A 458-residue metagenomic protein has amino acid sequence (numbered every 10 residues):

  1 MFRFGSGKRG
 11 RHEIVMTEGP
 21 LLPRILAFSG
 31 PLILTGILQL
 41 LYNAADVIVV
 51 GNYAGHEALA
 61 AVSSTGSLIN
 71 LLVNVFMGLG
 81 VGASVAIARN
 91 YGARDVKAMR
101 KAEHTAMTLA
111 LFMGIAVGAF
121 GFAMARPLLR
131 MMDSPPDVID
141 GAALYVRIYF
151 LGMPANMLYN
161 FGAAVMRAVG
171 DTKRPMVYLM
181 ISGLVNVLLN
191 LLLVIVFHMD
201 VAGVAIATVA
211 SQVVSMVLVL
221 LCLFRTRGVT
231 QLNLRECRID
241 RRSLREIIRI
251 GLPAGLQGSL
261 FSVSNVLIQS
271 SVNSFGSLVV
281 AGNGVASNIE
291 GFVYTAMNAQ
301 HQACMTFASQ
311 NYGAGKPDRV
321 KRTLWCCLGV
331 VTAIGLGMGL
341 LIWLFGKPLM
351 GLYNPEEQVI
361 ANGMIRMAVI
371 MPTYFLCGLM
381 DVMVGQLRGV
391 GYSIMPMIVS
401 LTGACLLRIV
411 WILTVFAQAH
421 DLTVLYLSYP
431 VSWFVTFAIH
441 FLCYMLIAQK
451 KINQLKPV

Functional and structural regions predicted by a protein language model:
M1-S29, I87-G152, V196-L252, A308-T373 (+1 more regions): Short alpha-helical transmembrane segments in multi-pass integral membrane proteins
E18, L22-L41, A45, L68-V75 (+6 more regions): Residue-level signal for short hydrophobic patches within transmembrane helices of multi-pass membrane transporters
A27-D46, I148, Y159, S182 (+4 more regions): Transmembrane helical elements of multi-pass membrane transporters/channels
L32, G36, I48, V85 (+16 more regions): Transmembrane alpha-helix boundary and packing residues in multipass membrane permease domains and related
I37, L41-A60, L129-P136, L192-M199 (+4 more regions): Helix-terminus/linker motif at the lipid-water interface of multi-pass membrane proteins
L59-A119, N156-P175, Q269, G282-G346 (+2 more regions): Small-residue-rich hydrophobic transmembrane alpha-helices
L71-N74, N186-N190, M216-L220, F292-T295 (+3 more regions): Hydrophobic transmembrane alpha-helices of multi-pass small-molecule transporters
G80, I148-R167, P175-N186, V204-V219 (+4 more regions): Short runs within selected transmembrane alpha-helices of multi-pass transporters and secretion channels
